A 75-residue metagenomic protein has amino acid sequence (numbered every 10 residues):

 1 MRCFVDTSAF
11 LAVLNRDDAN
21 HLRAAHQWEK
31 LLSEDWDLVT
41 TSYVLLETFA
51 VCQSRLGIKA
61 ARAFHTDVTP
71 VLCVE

Functional and structural regions predicted by a protein language model:
M1-T40, Q53-D67: Short, well-structured N-terminal submotif of metal-dependent ribonuclease cores
R16, V44, P70-E75: Acidic catalytic patch
